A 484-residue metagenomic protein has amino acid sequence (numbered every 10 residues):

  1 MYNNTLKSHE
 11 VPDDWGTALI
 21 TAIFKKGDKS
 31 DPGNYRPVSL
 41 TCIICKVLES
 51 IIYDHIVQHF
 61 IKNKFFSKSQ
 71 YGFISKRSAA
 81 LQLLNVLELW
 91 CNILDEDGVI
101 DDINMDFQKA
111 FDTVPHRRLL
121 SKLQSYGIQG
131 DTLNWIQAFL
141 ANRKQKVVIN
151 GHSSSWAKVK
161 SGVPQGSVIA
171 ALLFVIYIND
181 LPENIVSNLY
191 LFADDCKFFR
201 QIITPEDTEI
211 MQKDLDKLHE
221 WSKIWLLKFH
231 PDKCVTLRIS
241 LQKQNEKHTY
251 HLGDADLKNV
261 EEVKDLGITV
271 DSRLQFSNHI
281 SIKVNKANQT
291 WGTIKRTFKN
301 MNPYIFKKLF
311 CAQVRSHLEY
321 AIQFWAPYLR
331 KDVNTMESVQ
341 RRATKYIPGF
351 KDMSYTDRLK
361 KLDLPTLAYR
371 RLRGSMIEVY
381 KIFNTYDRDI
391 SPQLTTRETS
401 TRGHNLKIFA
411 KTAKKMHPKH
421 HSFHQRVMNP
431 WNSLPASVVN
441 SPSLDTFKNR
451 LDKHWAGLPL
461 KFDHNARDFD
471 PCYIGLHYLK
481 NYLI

Functional and structural regions predicted by a protein language model:
M1-P164, R200, D363: Conserved pre-catalytic core of RNA-dependent polymerases
M1-Y2, L6-D14, I20, D31 (+5 more regions): Short, charged alpha-helical motifs in flexible N/C-terminal segments and linkers
T17-I20, R36, Q70-F73, I100-A110 (+5 more regions): Catalytic palm active-site di-aspartate
I20, R36, I52, D106 (+13 more regions): Short, conserved catalytic/metal-binding micro-motifs enriched in Asp/Glu and His
K109-Y126, C196-E220, P327: Catalytic palm subdomain of template-directed nucleic-acid polymerases, centered on the conserved carboxylate motif
G151, K213, L227-V263: Short, conserved micro-motifs composed of acidic
A255-Q323: Basic, alpha-helical interaction scaffolds
R397-W431: Low-complexity, glycine/alanine/valine/leucine- and proline-rich hydrophobic stretches
